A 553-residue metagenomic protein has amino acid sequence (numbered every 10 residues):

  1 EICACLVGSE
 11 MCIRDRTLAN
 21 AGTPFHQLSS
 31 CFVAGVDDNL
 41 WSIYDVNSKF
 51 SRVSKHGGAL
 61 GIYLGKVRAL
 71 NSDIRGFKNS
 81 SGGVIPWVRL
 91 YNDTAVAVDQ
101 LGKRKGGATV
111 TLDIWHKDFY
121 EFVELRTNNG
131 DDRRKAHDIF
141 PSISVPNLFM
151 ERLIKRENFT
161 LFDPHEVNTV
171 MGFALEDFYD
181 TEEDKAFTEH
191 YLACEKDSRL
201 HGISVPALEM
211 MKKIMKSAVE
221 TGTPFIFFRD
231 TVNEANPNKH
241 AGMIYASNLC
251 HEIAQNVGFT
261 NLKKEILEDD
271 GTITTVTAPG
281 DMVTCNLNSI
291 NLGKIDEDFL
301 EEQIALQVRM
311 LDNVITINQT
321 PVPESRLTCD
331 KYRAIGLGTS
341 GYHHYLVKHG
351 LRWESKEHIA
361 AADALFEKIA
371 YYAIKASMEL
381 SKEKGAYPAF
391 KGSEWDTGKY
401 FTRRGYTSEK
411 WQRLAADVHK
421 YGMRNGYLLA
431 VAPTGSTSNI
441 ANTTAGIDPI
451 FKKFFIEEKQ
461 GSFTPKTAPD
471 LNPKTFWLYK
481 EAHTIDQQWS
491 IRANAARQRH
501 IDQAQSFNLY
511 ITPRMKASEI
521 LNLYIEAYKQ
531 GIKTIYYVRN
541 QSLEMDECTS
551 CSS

Functional and structural regions predicted by a protein language model:
E1-G8, I13: Single conserved hydrophobic/aromatic residue that forms the stacking wall/gate of nucleotide- or nucleobase-binding
E10, R14-A21, I114-K117, V308-V314 (+1 more regions): Core structural elements
R16-L18, D270-T274, P321-Y332, Y345-H349 (+3 more regions): Active-site-adjacent structural elements in folded domains
S29-S289, D296, T320, E324 (+2 more regions): Active-site cavity-forming subdomains of large catalytic enzyme subunits
H56-R68, G107-V110, D118, H349-S355 (+2 more regions): Glycine-rich phosphate/pyrophosphate-binding loops and their adjacent beta-strand/loop elements at enzyme active sites
I74-S80, A108-V110, G130-H137, I295 (+4 more regions): Short beta-alpha connecting loops at secondary-structure transitions that line or flank enzyme active sites
H251-Q255, L311-T316, Y400, R404 (+2 more regions): Catalytic alpha/beta core of large soluble enzyme barrels
Q303-R326, R352-T434, L523: Internal maturation/activation junctions in enzymes
